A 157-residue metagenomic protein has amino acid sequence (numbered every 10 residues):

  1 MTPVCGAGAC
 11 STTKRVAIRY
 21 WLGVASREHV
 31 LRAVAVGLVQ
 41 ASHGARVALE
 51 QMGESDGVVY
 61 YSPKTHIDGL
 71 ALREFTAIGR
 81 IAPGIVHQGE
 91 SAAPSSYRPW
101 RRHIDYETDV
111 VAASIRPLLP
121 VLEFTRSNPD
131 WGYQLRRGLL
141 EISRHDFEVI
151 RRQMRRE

Functional and structural regions predicted by a protein language model:
T2-E54, V149, M154-E157: Compositionally biased, charged N-terminal/linker segments
E28, H66, H87: Surface-exposed, flexible loop/turn segments at secondary-structure boundaries
S42-R46, S62, V86-A92: Short acidic (Asp/Glu) patches
M52-G53, L70-E74: Short glycine/proline-enriched turns and hinge-like loops at secondary-structure junctions
G57, P63, G84: An acidic- and aromatic-residue-enriched active-site/binding cleft used to recognize and process polar
V59-Y60, T76: Hydrophobic beta-strand signal
S62-D68: Short, charged beta-turn/beta-strand-edge "cap" motif at the junction between a beta-strand and an adjacent loop
L72-L140, R144: Aromatic- and Lys/Arg-enriched surface recognition patch
